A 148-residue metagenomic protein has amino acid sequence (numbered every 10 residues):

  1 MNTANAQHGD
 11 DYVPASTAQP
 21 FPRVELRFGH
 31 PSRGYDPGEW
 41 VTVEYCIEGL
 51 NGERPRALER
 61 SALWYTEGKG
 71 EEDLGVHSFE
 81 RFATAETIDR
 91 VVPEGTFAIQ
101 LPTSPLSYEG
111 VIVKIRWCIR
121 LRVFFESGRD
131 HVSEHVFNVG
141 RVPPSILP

Functional and structural regions predicted by a protein language model:
M1-P148: C-terminal beta-sandwich interaction modules and adjacent acidic, Ser/Thr/Pro/Gly-rich low-complexity tails used
